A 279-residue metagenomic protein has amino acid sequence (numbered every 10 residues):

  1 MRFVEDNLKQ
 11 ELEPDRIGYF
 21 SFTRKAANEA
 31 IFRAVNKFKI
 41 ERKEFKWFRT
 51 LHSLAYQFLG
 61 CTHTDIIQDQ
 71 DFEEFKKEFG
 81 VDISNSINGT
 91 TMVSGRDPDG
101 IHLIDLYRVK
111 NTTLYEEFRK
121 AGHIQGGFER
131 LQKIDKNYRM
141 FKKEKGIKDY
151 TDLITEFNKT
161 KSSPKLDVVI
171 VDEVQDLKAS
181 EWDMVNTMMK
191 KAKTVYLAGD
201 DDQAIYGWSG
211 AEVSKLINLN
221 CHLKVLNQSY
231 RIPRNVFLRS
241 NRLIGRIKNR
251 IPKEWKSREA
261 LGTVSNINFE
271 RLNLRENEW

Functional and structural regions predicted by a protein language model:
M1-T64: P-loop NTPase Walker
R2, F22-K25, S163-P164, V168 (+1 more regions): Conserved helicase motor core of SF1/SF2 NTP-dependent helicases
D6-E11, R33-K37, C61, E156-T160 (+3 more regions): Active-site catalytic microenvironments for nucleophilic, acid-base chemistry
L12-R16, K37-F45, C61-K77, V81-I83 (+3 more regions): Short, polar/flexible loop-turn hinges at active-site or ligand-entry regions and domain interfaces
R16, N85-I170, A179-M184, L197 (+1 more regions): Accessory N-terminal region flanking or inserted into the helicase ATPase core in nucleic-acid motor proteins
E41-F45, T50, D69-E74, G127-R139 (+1 more regions): SF2 helicase/translocase NTPase motor core, specifically the RecA-like lobe 1 inter-motif segment between Walker
E74-T91, S257-I267: Extended, charge-rich low-complexity interaction segments
N277-W279: Conserved strand-helix element at the start of the C-terminal RecA-like helicase core
